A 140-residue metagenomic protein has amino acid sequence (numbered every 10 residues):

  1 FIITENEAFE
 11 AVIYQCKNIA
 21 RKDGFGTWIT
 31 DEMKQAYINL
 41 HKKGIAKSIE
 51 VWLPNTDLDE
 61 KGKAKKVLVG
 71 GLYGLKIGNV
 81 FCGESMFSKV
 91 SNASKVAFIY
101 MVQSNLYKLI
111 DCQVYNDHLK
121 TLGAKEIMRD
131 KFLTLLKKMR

Functional and structural regions predicted by a protein language model:
F1-R140: N-acyltransferase acceptor-side catalytic subdomain
